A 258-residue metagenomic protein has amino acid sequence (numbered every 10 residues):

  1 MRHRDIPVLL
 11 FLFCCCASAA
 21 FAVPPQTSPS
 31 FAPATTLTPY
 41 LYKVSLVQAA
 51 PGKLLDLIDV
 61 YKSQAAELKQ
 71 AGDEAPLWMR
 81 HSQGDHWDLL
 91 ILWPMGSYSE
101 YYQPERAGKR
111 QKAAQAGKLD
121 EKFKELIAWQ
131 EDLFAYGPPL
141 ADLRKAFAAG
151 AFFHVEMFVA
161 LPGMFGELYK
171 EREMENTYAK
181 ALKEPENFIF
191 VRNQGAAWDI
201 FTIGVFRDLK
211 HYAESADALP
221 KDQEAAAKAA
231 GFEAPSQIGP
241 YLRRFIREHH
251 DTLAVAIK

Functional and structural regions predicted by a protein language model:
M1-I6: N-terminal secretory signal peptides that target proteins for export/translocation
P7-A20: Bacterial N-terminal signal peptides
A22-K258: Short S/T/G/P-rich N-terminal loop/turn motif that feeds into the first structured element of a domain
